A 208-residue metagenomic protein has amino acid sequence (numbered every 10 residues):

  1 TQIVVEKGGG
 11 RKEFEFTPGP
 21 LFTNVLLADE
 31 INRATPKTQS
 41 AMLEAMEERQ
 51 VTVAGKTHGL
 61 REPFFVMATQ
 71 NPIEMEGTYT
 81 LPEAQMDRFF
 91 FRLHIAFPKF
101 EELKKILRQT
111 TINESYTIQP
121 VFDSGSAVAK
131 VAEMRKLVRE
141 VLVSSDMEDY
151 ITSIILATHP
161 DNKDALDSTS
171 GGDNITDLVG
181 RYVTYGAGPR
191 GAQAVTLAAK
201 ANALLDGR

Functional and structural regions predicted by a protein language model:
T1-L93, K99-F100: Conserved ASCE/P-loop NTPase catalytic core
F90-E102, P120-F122, V141-V143: Conserved AAA+ ATPase "SRH/arginine-finger" region at the nucleotide-binding site
F100, K104-R108, E148, T152: An amphipathic alpha-helix signature
T111: Conserved phosphate-handling catalytic cores of large alpha/beta enzymes
E114-R208: Basic, amphipathic alpha-helical bundle interface domains used for macromolecular binding and assembly
